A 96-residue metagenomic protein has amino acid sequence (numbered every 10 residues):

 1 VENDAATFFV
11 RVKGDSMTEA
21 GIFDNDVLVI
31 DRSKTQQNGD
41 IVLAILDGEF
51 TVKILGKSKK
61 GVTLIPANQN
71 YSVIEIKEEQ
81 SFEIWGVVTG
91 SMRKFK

Functional and structural regions predicted by a protein language model:
V1-K96: Acidic/glycine-rich C-terminal interaction modules and beta/coil loop segments that lie outside canonical DNA-binding
